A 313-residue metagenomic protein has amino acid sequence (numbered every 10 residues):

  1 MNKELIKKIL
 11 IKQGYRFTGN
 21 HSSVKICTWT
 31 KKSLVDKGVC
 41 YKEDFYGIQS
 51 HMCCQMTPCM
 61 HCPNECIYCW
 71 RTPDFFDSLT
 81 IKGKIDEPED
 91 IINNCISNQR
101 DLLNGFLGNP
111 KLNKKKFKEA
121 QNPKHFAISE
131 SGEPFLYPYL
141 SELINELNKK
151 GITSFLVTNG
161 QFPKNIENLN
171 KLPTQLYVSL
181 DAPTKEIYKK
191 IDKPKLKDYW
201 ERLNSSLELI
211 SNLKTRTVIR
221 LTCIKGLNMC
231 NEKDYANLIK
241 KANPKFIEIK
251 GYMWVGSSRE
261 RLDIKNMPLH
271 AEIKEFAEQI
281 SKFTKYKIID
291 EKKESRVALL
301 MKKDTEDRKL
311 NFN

Functional and structural regions predicted by a protein language model:
M1-M60, N64-Y68, T72-D101: Flexible, acidic/Gly-rich N-terminal and inter-domain linker regions that tether and position cofactor-handling modules
W29, C59, S131, M301-K303: Structured loops at beta-to-helix junctions and adjacent beta-edge loops in soluble globular domains
H51, Q121-P123, K292-R296: Short Gly/Ser/Thr- and Asp/Glu-enriched loop/turn motifs at secondary-structure junctions
H61-E65, K185, W254, D307: Short, acidic Gly/Pro/Ser/Thr-rich loop/turn segments
L79-K114, Q121-A127, S131: Glycine- and small hydrophobic-enriched segments that form the cores of compact globular domains
C95, Q99, L103, L207-I210 (+2 more regions): Hydrophobic, Leu/Ile/Phe/Ala-enriched alpha-helical segments that form helix-helix packing faces
L107-D263, M267-A271, E275-F276: Conserved AdoMet/S-adenosylmethionine-binding subsite of the radical SAM
H270-N313: C-terminal accessory regions of radical SAM enzymes
